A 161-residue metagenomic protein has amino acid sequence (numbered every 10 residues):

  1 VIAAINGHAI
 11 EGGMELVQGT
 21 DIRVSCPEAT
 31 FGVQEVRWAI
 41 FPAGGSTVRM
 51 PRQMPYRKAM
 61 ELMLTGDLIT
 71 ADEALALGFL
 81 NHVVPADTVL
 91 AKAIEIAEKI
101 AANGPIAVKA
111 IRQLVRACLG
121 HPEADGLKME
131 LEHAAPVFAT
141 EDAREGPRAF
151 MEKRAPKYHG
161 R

Functional and structural regions predicted by a protein language model:
V1-V108, A135, A139-T140, R144-R148 (+2 more regions): Crotonase-fold acyl-CoA enzyme core
P122-L127: Short beta-strand->loop
